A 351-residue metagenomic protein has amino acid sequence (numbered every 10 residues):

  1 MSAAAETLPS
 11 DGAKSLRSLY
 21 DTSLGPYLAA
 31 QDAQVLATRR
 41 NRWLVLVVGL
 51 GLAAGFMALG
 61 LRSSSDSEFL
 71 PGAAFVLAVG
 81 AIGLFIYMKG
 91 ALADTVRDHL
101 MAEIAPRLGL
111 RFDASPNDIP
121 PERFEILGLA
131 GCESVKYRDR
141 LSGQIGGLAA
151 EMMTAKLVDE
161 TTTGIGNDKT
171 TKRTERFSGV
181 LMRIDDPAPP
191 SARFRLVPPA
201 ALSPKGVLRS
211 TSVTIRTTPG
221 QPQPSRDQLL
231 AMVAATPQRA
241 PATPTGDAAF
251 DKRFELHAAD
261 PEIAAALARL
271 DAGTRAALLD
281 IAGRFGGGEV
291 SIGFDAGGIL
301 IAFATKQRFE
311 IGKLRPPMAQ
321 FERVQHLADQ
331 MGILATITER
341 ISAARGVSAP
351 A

Functional and structural regions predicted by a protein language model:
M1-R40: Cytosolic juxtamembrane N-terminal segments of multi-pass membrane proteins
G12-A13, R40, L44, A102 (+5 more regions): Charged, low-complexity intrinsically disordered regions
A30, T38, E68-P71, M88: Amphipathic coiled-coil alpha-helices
A37-A53: Transmembrane alpha-helical segments and their cytosolic interface motifs in multi-pass membrane proteins
L52-G60: Membrane-embedded alpha-helical segments in integral membrane proteins
L59-A78: Hydrophobic alpha-helical transmembrane segments
A74-D98: Transmembrane alpha-helices and immediately adjacent membrane-cytoplasm interface residues in multi-pass integral
T162-G164: Short, surface-exposed, low-complexity cationic segments
